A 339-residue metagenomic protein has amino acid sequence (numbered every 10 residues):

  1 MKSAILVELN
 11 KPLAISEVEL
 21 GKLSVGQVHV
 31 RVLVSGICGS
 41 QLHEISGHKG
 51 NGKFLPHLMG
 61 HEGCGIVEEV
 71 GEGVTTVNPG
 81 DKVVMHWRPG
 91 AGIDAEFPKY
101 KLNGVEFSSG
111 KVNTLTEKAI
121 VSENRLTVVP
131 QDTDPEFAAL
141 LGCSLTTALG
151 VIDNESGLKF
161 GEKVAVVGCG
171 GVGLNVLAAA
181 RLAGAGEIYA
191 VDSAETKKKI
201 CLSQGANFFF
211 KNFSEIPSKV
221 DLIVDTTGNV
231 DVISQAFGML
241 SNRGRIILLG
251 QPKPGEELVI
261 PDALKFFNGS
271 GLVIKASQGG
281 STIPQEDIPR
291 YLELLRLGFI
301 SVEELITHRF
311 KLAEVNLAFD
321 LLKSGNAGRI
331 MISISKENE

Functional and structural regions predicted by a protein language model:
G21-S35, H48-I93, P130-D132: Glycine-rich beta-strand-centered segment in the early N-terminal region that forms part of a ligand/cofactor-binding
K82, Q131-F213: Mid-domain Rossmann-like dinucleotide-binding core that forms the NAD(H)/NADP(H) cofactor-binding site
V84, I223-V224: N-terminal Rossmann-like NAD(P) cofactor-binding module of classical short-chain dehydrogenase/reductase
P89-V167: NAD(P)H dinucleotide-binding glycine-rich loop of Rossmann-like/cofactor-binding domains, especially the beta1-alpha1
E215-I223: A short acidic, Gly/Pro-enriched loop at the edge of an enzyme's catalytic core that lines a small-molecule cofactor
D231-F299, I334-E339: Glycine-rich phosphate-binding loop and adjacent beta-alpha segment of Rossmann(oid) nucleotide-cofactor-binding
Q285-E339: C-terminal hydrophobic helical "lid"/dimerization subdomain of Rossmann-like NAD(P)H-dependent oxidoreductases
